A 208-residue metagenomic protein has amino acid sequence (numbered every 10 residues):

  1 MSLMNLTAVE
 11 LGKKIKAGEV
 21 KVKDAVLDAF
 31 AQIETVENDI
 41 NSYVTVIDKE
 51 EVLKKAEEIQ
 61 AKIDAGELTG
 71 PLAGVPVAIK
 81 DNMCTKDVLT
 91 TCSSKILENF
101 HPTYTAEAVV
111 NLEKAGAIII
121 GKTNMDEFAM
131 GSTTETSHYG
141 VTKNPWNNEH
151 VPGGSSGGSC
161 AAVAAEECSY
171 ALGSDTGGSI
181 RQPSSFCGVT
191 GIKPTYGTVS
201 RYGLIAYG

Functional and structural regions predicted by a protein language model:
M1-K55: An N-terminal boundary/leader segment
A29, V52, K80, L112 (+1 more regions): Conserved hydrophobic/aromatic pocket- or pore-lining residues that grip, position, or stack substrates in active sites
Y43-V44, P71-L72, P76-A78, I118 (+1 more regions): Short, conserved beta-strand segments within well-ordered enzyme catalytic domains that often line or immediately flank
I59-P76: Immediate post-signal peptide segment of exported/extracytoplasmic ligand-binding proteins
P71-A108, S132, G208: Enzymes and membrane/adaptor proteins characterized by extended Gly/Ser/Thr/Asp/Glu-rich, aromatic-dotted
P102-G208: Short glycine/serine-rich loop segments
